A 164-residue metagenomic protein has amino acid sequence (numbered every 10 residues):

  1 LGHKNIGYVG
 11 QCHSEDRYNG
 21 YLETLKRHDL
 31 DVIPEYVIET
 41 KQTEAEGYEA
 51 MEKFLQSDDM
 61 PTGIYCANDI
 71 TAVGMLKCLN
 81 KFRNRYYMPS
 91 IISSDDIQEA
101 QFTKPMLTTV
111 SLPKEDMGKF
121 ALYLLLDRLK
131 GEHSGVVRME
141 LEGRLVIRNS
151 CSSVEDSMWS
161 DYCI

Functional and structural regions predicted by a protein language model:
L1-I164: Bacterial carbohydrate/catabolite-sensing allosteric modules
